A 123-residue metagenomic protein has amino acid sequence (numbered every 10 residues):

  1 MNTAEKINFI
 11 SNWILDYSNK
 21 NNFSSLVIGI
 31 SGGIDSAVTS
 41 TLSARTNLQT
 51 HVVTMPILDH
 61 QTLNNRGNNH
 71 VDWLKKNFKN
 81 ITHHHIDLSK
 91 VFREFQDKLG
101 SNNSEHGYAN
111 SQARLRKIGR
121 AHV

Functional and structural regions predicted by a protein language model:
M1-H122: ATP-dependent adenylation/nucleotidyltransferase module used to activate substrates
